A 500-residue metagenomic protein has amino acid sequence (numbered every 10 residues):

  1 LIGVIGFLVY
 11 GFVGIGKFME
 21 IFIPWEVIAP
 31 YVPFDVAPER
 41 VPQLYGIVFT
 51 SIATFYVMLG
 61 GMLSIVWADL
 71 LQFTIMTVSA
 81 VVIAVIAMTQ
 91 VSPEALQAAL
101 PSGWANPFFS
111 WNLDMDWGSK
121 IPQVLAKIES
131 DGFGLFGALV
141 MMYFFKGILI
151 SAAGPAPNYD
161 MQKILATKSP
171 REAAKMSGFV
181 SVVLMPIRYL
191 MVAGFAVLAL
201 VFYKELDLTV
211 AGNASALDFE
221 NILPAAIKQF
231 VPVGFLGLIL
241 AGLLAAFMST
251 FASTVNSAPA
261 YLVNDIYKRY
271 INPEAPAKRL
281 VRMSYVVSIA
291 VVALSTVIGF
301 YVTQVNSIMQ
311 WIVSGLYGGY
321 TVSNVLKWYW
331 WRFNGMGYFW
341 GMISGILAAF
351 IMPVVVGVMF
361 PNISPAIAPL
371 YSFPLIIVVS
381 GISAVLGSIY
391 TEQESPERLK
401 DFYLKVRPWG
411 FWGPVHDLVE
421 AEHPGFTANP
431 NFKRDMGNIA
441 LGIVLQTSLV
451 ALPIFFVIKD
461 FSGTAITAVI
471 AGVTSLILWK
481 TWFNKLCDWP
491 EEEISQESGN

Functional and structural regions predicted by a protein language model:
L1-N500: Membrane-embedded helix-loop-helix hairpins and adjacent transmembrane boundary segments in multi-pass transporters
